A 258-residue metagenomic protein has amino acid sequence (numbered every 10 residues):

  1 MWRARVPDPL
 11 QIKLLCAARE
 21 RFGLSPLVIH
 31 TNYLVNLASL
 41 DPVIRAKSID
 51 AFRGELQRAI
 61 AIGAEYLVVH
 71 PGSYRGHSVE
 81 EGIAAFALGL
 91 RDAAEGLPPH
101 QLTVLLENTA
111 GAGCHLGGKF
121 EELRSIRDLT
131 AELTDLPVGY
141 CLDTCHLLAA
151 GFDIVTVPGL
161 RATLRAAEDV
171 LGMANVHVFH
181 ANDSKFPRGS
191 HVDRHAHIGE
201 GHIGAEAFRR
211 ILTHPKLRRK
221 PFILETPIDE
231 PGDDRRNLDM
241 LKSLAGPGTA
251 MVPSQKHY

Functional and structural regions predicted by a protein language model:
M1-Q11, L37-A38, Y74-H77, A112-G117 (+1 more regions): Acidic-and-aromatic substrate-binding clefts and catalytic sites of carbohydrate-active enzymes
M1-T31, V35-L56, P247-Y258: N-terminal pre-domain/capping segments
V6-V28, E55-G63, R91-Q101, D128-P137 (+2 more regions): Acidic (Asp/Glu)-rich catalytic clusters
R19-E20, V43-G54, V79-D92, K119-D128 (+3 more regions): Short, electropositive alpha-helical surface patch
L27-T31, L67-V69, V104-L106, V138-D143 (+2 more regions): Hydrophobic faces of well-ordered beta-strands that scaffold small-molecule active sites in alpha/beta enzyme cores
N32-L34, G72-Y74, E107-G111, C145-A150 (+2 more regions): Active-site beta-loop-alpha junctions enriched in small/polar residues
L37-G139: Active-site acidic/histidine proton-transfer and metal-coordination neighborhood in alpha/beta enzyme cores
L116-R124, L148-R219: Gly/Pro-rich active-site loop or hairpin
